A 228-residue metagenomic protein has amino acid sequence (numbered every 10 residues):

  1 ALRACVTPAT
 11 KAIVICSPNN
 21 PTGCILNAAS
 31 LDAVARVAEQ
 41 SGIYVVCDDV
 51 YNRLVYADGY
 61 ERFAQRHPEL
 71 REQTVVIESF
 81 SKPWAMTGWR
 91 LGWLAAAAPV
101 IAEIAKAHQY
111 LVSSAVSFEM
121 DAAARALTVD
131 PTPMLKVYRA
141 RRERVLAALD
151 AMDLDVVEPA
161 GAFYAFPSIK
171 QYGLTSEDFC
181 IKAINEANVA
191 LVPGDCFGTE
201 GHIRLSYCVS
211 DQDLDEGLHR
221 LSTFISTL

Functional and structural regions predicted by a protein language model:
A1-L228: PLP-dependent class I/II
